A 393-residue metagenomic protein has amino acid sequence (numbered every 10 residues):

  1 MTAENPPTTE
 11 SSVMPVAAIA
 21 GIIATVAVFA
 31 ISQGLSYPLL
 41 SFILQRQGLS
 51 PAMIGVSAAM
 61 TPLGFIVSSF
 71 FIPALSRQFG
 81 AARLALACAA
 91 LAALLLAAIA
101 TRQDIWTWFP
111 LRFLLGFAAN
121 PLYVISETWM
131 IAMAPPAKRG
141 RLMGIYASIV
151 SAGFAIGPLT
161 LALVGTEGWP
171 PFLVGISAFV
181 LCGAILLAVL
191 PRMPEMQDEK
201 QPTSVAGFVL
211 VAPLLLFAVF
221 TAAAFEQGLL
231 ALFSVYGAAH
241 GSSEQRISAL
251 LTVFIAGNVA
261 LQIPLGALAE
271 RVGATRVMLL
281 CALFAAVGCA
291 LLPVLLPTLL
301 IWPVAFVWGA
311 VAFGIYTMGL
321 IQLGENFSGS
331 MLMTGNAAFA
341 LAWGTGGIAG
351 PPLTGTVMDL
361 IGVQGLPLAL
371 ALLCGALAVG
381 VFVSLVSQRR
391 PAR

Functional and structural regions predicted by a protein language model:
V13-P62, Q227-Y236, I247: Helix-loop boundary and gating motifs at the non-cytosolic
S68-G80, G165, L261-G273, M358-D359: Helix-to-loop junctions at the C-terminal end of transmembrane segments in multipass secondary transporters
R83-A97, R276-A290, A371: Structural signature of the two symmetry-related core transmembrane helices
F113-I149: Cytoplasmic helix-loop-helix junction between adjacent transmembrane helices in 12-TM secondary transporters
P121-A134, F313-F327: Intracellular juxtamembrane helix-capping segments at the cytosolic ends of symmetry-related transmembrane helices
F172-A188, P367-F382: Symmetry-related core transmembrane helices of the 12-TM Major Facilitator Superfamily/SLC fold
T275-T317: C-terminal transmembrane helical hairpin of 12-TM major facilitator-type secondary transporters
S330-D359: A late C-terminal transmembrane helix in Major Facilitator Superfamily
